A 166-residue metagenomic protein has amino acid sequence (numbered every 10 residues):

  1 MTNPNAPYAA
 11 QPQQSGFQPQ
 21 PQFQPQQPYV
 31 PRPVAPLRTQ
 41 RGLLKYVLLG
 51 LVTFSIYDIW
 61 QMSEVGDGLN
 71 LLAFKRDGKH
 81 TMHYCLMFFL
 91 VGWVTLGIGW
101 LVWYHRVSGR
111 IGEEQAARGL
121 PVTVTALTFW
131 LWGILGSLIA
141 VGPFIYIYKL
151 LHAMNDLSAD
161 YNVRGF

Functional and structural regions predicted by a protein language model:
T2-V91, G99-G136, P143-F166: Membrane-interface extramembranous regions at the lipid-water interface
